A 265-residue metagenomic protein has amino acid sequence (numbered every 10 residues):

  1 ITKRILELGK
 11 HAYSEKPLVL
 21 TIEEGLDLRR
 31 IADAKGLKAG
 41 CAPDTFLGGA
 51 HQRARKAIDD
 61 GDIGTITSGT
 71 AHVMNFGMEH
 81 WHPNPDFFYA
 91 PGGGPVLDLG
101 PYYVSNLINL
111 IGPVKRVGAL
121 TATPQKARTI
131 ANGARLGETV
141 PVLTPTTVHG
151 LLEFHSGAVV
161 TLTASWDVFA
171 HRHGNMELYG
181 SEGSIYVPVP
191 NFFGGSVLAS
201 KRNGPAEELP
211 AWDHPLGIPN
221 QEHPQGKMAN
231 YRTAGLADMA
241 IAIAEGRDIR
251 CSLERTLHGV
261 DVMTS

Functional and structural regions predicted by a protein language model:
I1-F46, G61: Beta-strand-loop-alpha-helix segment that lines the small-molecule cofactor/substrate pocket of alpha/beta enzymes
Y13, K38-G40, T70, G118 (+2 more regions): Structural detector of well-ordered beta-strand residues that form the stable sheet scaffold of enzyme domains
L28, R53-A54, D238, S265: Aromatic/hydrophobic pocket-lining residues that form π-stacking "cages" and hydrophobic walls in ligand
T45-P141: Predominantly a Rossmann-like dinucleotide-binding segment in NAD(P)-dependent oxidoreductases
V96-G100, R250-L257: Conserved loop-to-helix N-cap of the C-terminal "lid" that shapes the substrate pocket in Rossmann-like
K126, I130-L143, H149, F154 (+1 more regions): C-terminal glycine/acidic-rich active-site capping loop/insertion
A158, T163-R172: Glycine-rich phosphate/pyrophosphate-binding beta-alpha loops
T256-S265: C-terminal hydrophobic helical "lid"/dimerization subdomain of Rossmann-like NAD(P)H-dependent oxidoreductases
